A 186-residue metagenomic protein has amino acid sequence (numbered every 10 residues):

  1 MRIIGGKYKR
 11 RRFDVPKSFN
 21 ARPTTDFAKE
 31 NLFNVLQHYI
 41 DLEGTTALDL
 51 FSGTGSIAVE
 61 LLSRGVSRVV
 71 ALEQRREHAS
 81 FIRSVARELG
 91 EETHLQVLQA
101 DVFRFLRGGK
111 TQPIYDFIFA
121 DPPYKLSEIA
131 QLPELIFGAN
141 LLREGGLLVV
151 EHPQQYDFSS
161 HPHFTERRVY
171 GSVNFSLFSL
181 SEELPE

Functional and structural regions predicted by a protein language model:
M1-E186: Class I S-adenosyl-L-methionine-dependent methyltransferase catalytic core
